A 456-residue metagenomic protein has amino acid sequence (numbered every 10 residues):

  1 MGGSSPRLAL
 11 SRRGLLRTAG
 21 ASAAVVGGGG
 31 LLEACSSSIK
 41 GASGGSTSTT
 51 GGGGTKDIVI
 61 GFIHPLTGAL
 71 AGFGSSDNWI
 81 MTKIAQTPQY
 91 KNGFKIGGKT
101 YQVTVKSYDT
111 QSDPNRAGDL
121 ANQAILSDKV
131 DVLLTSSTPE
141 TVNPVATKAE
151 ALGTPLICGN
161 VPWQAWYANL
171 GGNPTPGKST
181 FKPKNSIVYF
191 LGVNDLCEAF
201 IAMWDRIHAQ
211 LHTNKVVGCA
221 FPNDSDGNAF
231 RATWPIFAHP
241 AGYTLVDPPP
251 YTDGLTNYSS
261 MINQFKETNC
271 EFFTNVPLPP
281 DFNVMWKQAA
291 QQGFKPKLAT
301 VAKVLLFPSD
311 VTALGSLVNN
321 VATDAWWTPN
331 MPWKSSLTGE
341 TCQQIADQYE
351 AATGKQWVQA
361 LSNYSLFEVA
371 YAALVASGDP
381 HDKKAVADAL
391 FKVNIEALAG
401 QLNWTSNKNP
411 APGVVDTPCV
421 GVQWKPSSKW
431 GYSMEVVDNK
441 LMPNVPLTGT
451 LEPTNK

Functional and structural regions predicted by a protein language model:
M1-G14, A21-G29: N-terminal secretory signal peptides
L31, C35-S46: Bacterial lipoprotein signal-peptidase II cleavage site
S46, G51, G72-W79, F94-T175 (+2 more regions): Beta-alpha junction/loop-to-helix N-cap segments that form part of ligand/metal-binding clefts
G52-G54, I58-I84, Y108-P114, S137-T138 (+3 more regions): Extracytoplasmic "Venus flytrap"
G72-I96, A232-A238: Short, polar/charged alpha-helical segment
V130-P248, K297-T323: Extracytoplasmic ligand/sensor domains, especially the bilobed periplasmic-binding protein
N194, A289-Y364, A376, V437-P443 (+1 more regions): Extracellular/periplasmic periplasmic-binding protein-like sensory domains
Q348-A360, Y371-M434: Segments of small-molecule ligand-sensing domains
